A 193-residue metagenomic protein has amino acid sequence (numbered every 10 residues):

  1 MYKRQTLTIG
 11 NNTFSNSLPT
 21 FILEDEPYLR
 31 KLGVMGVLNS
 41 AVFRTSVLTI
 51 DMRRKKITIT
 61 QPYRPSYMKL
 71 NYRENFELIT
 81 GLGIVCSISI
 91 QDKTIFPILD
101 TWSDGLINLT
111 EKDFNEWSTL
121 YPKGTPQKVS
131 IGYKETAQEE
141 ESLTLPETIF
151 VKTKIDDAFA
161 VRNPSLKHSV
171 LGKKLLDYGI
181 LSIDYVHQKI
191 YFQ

Functional and structural regions predicted by a protein language model:
K3-Q193: Pepsin/retropepsin-fold aspartyl endopeptidases
